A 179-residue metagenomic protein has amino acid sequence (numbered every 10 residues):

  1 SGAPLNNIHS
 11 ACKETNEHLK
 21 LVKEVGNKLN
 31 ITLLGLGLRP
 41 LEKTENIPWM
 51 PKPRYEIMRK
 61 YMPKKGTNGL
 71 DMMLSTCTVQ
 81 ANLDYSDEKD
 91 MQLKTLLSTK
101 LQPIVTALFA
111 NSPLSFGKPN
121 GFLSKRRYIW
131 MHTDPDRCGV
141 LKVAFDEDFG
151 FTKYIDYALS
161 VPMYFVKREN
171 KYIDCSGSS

Functional and structural regions predicted by a protein language model:
S1-K43: Active-site acidic/histidine clusters and adjacent loop/turn architecture that either coordinate catalytic ions
L38-S179: Loop-rich catalytic cores of soluble enzymes, especially ATP-dependent carboxylate-amine ligases and other
